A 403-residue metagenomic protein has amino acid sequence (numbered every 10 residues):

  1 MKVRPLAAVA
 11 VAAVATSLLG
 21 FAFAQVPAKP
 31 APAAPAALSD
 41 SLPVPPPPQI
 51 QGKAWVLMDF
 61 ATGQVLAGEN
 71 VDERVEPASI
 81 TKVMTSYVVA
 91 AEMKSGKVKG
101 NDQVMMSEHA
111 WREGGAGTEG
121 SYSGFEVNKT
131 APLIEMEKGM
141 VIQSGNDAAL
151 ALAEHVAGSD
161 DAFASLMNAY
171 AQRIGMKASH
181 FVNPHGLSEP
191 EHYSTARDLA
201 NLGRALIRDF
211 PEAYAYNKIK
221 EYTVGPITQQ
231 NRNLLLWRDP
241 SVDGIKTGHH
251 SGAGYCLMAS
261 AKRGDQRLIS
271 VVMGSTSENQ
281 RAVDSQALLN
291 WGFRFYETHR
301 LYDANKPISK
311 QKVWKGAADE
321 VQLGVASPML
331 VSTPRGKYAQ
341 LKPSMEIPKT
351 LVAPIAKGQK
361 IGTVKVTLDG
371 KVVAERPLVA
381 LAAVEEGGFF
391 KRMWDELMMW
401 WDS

Functional and structural regions predicted by a protein language model:
M1-V11: Bacterial N-terminal signal peptides that target proteins for export
V3-P5, V83, R263: Hydrophobic alpha-helical segments, especially transmembrane helices and their immediate juxtamembrane helical caps
V9-G20: Bacterial N-terminal signal peptides
A15, P46-P48, G68, A261 (+2 more regions): Sterically constrained small-residue positions within well-ordered secondary structures of folded domains
L19, E113, P132, S159 (+2 more regions): Secondary-structure junction/capping motif
A24-R197, R204-F210, Y222-G225: Active-site-adjacent loops and short helices of periplasmic peptidoglycan-processing enzymes
M176-H180, S188-S403: Domain-terminus/edge residues, biased toward the C-terminal soluble/receptor-binding domains of extracytoplasmic
